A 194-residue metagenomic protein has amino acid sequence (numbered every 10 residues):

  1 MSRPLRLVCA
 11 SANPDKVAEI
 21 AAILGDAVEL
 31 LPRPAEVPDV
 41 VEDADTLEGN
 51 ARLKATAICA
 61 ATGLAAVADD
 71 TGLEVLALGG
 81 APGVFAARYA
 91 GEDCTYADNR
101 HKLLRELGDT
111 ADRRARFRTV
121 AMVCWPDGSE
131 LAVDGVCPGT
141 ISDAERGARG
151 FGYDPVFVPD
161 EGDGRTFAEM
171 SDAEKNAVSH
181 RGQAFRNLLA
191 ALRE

Functional and structural regions predicted by a protein language model:
S2-V8, D15-E194: Anionic-ligand binding patches
